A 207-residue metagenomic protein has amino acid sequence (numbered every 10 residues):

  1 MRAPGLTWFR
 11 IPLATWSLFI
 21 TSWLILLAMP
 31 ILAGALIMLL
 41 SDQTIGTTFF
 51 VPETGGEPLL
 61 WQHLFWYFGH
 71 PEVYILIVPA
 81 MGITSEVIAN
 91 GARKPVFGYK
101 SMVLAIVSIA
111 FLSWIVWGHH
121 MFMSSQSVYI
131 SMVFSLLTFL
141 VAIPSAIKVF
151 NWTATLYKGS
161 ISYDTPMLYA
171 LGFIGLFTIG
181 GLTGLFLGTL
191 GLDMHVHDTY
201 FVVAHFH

Functional and structural regions predicted by a protein language model:
M1-F206: Membrane-embedded and interfacial regions of multi-pass energy-transducing membrane proteins
